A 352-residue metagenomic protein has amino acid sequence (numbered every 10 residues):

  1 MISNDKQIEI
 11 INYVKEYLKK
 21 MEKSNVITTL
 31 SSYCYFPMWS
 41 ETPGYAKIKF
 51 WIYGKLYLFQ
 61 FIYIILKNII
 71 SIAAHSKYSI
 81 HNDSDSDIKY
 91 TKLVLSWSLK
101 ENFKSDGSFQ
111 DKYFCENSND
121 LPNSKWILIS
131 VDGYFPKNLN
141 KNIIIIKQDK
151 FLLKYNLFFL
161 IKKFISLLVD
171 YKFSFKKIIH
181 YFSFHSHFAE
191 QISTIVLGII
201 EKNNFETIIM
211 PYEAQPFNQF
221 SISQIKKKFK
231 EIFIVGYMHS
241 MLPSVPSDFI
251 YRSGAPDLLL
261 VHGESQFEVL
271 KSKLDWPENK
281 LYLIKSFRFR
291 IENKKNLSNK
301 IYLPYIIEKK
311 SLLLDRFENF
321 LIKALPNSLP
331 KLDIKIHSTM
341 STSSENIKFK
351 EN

Functional and structural regions predicted by a protein language model:
M1-N352: Catalytic-core helical/loop segments in enzymes performing group transfer/polymerization on anionic/lipid-linked
